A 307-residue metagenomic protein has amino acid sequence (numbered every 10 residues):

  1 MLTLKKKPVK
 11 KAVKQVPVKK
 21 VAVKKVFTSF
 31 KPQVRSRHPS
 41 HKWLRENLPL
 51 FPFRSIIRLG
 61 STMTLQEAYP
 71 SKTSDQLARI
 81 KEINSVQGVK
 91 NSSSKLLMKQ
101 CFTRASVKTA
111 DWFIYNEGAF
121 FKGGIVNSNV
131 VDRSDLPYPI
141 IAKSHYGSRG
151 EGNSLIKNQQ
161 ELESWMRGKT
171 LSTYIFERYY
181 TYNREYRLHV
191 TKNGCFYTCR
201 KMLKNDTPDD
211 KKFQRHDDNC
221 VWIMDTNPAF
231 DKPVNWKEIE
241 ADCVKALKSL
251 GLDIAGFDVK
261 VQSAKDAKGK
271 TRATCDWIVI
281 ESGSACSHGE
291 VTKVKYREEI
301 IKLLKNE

Functional and structural regions predicted by a protein language model:
L4-F27: Acidic, proline-/serine-/threonine-rich low-complexity intrinsically disordered repeat tracts
V26-D132: Conserved N-proximal alpha/beta basic substrate-recognition cap immediately N-terminal to, or forming the N-lobe
R37, T109-Y115, R133-P137, H145 (+3 more regions): Catalytic phosphate/metal-binding cores of nucleic-acid and nucleotide-processing enzymes, i.e., regions that mediate
G60, F113, H145, Y179-Y180 (+4 more regions): Anionic group-transfer/hydrolysis microenvironments
F102, V130-E151, L171-N183, C199: ATP-grasp fold ATP-binding core
I140, F196-Y197, D276-E281: Protein kinase-like catalytic core scaffold
S154-D242, A246: Phosphate-binding site of ATP-dependent enzymes
K248-L252, V261-E307: C-terminal active-site "lid" helix and adjoining low-complexity regulatory extension at the edge of ATP-using catalytic
